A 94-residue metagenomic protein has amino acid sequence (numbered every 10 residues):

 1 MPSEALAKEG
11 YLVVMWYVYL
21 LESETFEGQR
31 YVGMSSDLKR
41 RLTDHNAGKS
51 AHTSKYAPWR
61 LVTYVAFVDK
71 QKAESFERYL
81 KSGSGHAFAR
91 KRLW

Functional and structural regions predicted by a protein language model:
M1-R60, Y64-H86, R92-W94: GIY-YIG nuclease catalytic motif and its immediate N-terminal context
